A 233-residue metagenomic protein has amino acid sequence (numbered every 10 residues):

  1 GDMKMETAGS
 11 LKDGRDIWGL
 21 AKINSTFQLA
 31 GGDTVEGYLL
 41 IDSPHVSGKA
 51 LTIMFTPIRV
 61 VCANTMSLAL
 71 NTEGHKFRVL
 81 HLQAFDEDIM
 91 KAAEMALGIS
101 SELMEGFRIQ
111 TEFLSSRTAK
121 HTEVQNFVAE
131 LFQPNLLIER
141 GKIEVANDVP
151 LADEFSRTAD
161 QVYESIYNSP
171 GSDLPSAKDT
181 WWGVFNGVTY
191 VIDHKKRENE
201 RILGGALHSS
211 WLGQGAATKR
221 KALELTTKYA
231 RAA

Functional and structural regions predicted by a protein language model:
G1-W18, N24-Q28: N-terminal "first-domain core" detector
G9, S25-A233: Intrinsically disordered, low-complexity regions enriched in serine/threonine
